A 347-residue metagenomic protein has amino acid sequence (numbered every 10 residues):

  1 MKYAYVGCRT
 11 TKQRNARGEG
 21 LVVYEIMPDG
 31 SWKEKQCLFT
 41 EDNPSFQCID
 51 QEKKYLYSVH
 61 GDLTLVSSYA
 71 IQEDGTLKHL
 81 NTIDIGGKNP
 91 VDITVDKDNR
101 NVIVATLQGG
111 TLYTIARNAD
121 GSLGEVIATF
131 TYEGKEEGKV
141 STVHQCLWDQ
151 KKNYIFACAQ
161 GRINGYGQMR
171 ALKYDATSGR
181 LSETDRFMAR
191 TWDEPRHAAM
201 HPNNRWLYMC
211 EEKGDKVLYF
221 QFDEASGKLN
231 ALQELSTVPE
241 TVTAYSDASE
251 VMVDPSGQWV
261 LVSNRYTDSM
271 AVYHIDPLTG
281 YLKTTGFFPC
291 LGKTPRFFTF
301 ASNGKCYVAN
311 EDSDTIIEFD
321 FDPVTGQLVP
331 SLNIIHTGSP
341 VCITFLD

Functional and structural regions predicted by a protein language model:
M1-K2, E52-K54, D98-R100, K151-N153 (+3 more regions): Short coil/turn segments that connect the beta-strands within blades of beta-propeller domains
V6-R9, R14-N15, S58-D62, V104-Q108 (+6 more regions): Conserved beta-strand positions in repeat-built beta-propeller and related beta-rich domains
R17, N43-S45, N89, T142 (+6 more regions): Beta-rich catalytic cores
Y24-G30, Y69-G75, T114-G124, A171-R180 (+3 more regions): Short loop/turn segments immediately following beta-strands, especially the blade-tip and inter-blade linker loops
K33-F39, K78-D84, I127-E136, S182-A189 (+3 more regions): A short beta-strand motif characteristic of beta-propeller blades
L77-D149: Asp-box/WD-like beta-propeller blade repeats and closely related beta-sheet repeat scaffolds
S246-E311: Loop/turn-rich, solvent-exposed surfaces of beta-rich toroidal or solenoidal domains
